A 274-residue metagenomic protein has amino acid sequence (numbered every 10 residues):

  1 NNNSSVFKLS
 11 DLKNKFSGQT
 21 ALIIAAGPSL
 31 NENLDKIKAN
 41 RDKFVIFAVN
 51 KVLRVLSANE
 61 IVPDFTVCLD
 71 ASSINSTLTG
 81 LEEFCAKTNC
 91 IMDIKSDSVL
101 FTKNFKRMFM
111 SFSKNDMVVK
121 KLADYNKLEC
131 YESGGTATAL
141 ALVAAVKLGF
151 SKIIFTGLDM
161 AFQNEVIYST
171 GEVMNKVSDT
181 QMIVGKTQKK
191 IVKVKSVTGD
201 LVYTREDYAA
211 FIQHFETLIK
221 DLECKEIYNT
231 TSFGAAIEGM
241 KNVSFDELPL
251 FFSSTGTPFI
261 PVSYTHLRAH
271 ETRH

Functional and structural regions predicted by a protein language model:
N1, S57-L148, I219: Acidic/Gly/His-enriched mid-domain segments of enzyme catalytic cores or analogous surface patches that mediate
N1-F16: Flexible inter-domain linker/hinge segments
N50-R54, M92-S98, T231-A235: Short, polar loop motifs at secondary-structure junctions
V52-L56, E60-D70, L148-S169: Glycine-rich phosphate/pyrophosphate-binding loops and their adjacent beta-strand/loop elements at enzyme active sites
L69-A71, E83-A86, G171-T187, L248-S253: Acidic, Ser/Thr-rich peripheral helices and adjacent loops at domain boundaries
G135, I183-G234: Polyanion-binding loop/helix "lid" in catalytic or ligand-binding cores
G239-F251: Terminal amphipathic helices with adjacent charged low-complexity linkers/tails
T265-T272: Conserved small/polar residues in nucleotide/adenosyl-binding loops
